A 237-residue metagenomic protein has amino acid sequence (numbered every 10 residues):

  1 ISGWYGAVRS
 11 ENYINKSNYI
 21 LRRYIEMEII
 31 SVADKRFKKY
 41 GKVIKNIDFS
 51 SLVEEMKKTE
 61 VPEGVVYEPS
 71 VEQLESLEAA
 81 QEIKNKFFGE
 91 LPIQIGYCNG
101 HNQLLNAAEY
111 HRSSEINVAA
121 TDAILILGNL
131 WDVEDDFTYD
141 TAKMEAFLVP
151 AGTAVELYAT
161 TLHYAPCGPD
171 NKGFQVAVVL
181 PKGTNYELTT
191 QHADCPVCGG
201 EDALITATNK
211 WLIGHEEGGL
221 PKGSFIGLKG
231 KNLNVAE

Functional and structural regions predicted by a protein language model:
I1, Y5-E26: Short, Lys/Arg-enriched N-terminal segments with co-localized hydrophobic residues within the first ~10-30 amino acids
M27-A151, Y164-E237: Active-site region of the double-stranded beta-helix
L157: Aromatic-residue-lined binding/catalytic grooves and analogous aromatic/hydrophobic interfacial grooves in multimeric
